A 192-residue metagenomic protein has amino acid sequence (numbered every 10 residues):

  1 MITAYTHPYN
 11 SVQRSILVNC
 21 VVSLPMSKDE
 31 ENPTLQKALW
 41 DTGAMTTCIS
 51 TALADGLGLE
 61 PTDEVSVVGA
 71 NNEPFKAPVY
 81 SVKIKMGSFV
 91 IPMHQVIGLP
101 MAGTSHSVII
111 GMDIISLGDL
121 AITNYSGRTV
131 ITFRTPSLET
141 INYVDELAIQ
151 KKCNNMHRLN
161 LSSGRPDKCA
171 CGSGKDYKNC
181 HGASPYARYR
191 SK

Functional and structural regions predicted by a protein language model:
M1-A170, Y177-K192: Pepsin/retropepsin-fold aspartyl endopeptidases
